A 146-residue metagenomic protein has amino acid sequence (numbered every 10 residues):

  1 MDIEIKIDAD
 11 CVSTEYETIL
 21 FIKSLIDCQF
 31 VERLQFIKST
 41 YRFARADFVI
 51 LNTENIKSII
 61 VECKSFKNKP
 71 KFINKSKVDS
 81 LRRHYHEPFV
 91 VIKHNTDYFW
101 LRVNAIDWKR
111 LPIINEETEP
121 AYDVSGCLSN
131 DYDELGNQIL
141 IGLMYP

Functional and structural regions predicted by a protein language model:
M1-T40, T53: Acidic-basic catalytic patches of nuclease active cores, encompassing PD-(D/E)XK and other metal-cofactor nuclease
I22, F48-K67: Conserved catalytic cores of phosphodiester-cleaving nucleases, focusing on short active-site segments
A44: Beta-rich catalytic cores
F66-Y85: Mg2+/Mn2+-dependent nuclease catalytic core
K67-K69, I106-K109: Short, surface-exposed beta-strand-loop junctions and turns on beta-sheet-rich folds
R83-W108: Nucleic-acid nuclease catalytic cores
K109-A121: Acidic, low-complexity, intrinsically disordered interaction modules
A121-P146: Charged phosphate-binding loop/patch that engages nucleotide di/tri-phosphates or the phosphate backbone of nucleic
